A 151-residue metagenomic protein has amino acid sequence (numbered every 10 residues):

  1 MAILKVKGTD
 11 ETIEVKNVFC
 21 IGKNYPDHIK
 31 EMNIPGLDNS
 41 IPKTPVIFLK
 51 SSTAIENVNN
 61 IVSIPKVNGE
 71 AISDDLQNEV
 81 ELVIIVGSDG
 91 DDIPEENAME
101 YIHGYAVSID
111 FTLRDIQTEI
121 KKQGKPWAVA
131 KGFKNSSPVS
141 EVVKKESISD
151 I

Functional and structural regions predicted by a protein language model:
M1-I151: Catalytic-core "active-site belt" of small-molecule-metabolizing enzymes, emphasizing His/Asp/Glu-rich regions
